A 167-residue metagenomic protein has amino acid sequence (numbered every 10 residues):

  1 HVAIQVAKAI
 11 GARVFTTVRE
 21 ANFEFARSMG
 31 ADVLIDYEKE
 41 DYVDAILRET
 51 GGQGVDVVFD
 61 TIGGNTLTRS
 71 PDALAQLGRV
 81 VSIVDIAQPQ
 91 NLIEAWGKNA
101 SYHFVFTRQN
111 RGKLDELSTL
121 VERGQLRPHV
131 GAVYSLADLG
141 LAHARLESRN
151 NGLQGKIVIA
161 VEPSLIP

Functional and structural regions predicted by a protein language model:
H1-P167: Terminal helix/beta-alpha structural elements that buttress the NAD(P)+-binding lobe
